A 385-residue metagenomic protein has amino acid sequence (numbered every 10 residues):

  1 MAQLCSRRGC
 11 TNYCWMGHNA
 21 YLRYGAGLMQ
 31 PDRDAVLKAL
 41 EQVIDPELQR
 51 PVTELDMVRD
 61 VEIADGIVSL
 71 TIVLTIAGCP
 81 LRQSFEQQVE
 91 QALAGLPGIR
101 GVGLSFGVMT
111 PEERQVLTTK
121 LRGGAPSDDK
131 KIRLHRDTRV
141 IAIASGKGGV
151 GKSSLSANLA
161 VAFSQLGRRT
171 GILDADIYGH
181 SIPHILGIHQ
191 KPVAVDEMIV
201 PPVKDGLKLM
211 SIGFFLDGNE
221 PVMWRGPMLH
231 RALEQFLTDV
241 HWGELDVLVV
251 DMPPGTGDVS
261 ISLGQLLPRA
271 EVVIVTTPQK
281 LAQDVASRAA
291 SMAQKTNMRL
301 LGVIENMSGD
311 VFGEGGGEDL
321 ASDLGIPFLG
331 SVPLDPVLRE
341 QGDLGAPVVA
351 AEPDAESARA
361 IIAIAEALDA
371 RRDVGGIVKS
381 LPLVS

Functional and structural regions predicted by a protein language model:
L28-R59: N-proximal, solvent-exposed amphipathic alpha-helical segments enriched in charged/polar residues
E47-V73, V332: Short edge beta-strands and adjacent turn/loop segments
E54-M57, T75, Q83-A144, A365 (+1 more regions): Extreme N-terminal, non-catalytic leader segments that precede Walker-type/kinase nucleotide-binding cores
R139-I177, A290: Walker A/P-loop phosphate-binding motif and the immediately C-terminal alpha-helix
F163-G226, H230-L237, E318: Phosphate-binding loop that captures ATP/GTP phosphates
R231, D239-W242, D246-L344: Conserved catalytic-core segment of NTP-binding enzymes
L344-A355: C-terminal boundary of histidine-terminating zinc-finger modules
